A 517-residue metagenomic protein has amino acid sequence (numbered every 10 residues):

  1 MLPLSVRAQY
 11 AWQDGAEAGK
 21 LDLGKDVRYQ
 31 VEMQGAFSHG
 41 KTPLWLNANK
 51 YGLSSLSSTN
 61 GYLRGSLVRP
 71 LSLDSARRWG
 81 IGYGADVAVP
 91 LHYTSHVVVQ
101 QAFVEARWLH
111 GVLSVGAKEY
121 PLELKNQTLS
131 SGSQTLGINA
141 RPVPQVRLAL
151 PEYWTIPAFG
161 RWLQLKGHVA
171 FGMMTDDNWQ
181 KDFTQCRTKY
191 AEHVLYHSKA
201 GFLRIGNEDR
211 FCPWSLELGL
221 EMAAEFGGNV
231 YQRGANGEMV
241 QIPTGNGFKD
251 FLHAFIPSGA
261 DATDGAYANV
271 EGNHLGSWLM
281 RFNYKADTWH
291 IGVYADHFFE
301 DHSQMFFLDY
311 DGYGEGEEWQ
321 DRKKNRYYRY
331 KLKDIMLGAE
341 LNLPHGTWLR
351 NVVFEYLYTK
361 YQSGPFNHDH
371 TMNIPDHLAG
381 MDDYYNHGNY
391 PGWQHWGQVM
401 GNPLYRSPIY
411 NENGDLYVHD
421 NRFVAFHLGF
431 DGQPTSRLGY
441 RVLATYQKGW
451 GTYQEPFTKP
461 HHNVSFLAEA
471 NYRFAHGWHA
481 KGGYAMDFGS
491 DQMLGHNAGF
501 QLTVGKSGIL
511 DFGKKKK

Functional and structural regions predicted by a protein language model:
L4-A8: Sec/Tat signal peptide C-region and signal peptidase I cleavage site
Y10-L63, D74-A85, G167-F171: Transmembrane beta-strand segments of Gram-negative outer membrane beta-barrel proteins
Y10-R28, R69-I81, T94, R107-G111 (+7 more regions): Short loop/turn motifs that connect adjacent beta-strands in outer-membrane beta-barrel proteins
V27-K41, I81-V89, A106, L113-E119 (+7 more regions): Transmembrane beta-barrel strands of outer-membrane/channel proteins
R28-E32, S58-R64, V97-Q101, V143-R147 (+6 more regions): Transmembrane beta-barrel architecture of outer-membrane proteins
S38-G40, D86-Y93, K118-Q134, T155 (+8 more regions): Sequence/structural signature of outer-membrane beta-barrel proteins
P121-I242: Internal, well-ordered domain-core segments that constitute the primary functional module of diverse proteins
C212-A223, N229-K517: Exposed, low-structure sequence patches enriched in small/polar residues
